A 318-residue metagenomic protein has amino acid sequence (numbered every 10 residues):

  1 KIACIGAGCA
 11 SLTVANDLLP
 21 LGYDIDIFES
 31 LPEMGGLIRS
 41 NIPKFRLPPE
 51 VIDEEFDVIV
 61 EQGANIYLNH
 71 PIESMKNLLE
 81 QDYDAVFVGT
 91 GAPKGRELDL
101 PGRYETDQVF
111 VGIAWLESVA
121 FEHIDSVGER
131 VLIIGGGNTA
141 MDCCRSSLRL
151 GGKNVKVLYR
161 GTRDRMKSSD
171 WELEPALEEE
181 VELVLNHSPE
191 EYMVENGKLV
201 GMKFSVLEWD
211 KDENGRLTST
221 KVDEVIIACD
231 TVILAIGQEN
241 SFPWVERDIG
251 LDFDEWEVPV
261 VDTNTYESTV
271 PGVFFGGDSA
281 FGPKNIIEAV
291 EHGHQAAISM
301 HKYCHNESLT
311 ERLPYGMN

Functional and structural regions predicted by a protein language model:
K1-I5, L12, N16, L21 (+6 more regions): FAD-binding core/adjacent interface of flavoenzyme oxidoreductases
I2-C4, I25, V131, V155 (+1 more regions): Conserved hydrophobic helix-helix packing surfaces used for dimerization/oligomerization
I5-A10, G135-G137, D278: Glycine-rich Rossmann-fold phosphate-binding loop(s) that bind the pyrophosphate of adenine dinucleotide cofactors
D24-I27, L31-Q62, I66, E117 (+2 more regions): Rossmann-like dinucleotide-binding cores of NAD(P)H-dependent redox enzymes
L68-Q81, N186-K198, L207: A conserved short coil-to-beta-strand element within the FAD-binding core of flavoproteins
V86, M202-K203, L207, E224-V232: AMP-binding/adenylate-forming core of the ANL superfamily
E105-E129, D212-P283: FAD-site-proximal beta/loop scaffold in flavoenzymes
C143, S279-T310: A conserved FAD-binding loop/helix module that cradles the flavin
